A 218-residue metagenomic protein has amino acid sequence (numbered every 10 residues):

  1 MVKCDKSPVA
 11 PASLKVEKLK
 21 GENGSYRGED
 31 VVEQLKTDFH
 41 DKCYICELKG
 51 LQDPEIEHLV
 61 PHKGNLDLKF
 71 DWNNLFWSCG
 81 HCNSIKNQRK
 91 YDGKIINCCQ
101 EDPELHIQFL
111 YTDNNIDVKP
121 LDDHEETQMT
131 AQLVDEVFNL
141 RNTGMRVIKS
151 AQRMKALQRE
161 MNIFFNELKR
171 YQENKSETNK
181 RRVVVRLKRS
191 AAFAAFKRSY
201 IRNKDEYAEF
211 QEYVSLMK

Functional and structural regions predicted by a protein language model:
M1-K42, N65-F70, N162-K169: Short, charged surface segments at domain edges that flank catalytic/cofactor-binding sites
K18, V31-Q34, G50, P54-E57 (+2 more regions): Amphipathic, alpha-helical segments enriched in basic
I45-S78, K86-I107: Histidine-centered nuclease catalytic patch
C82: DNA major-groove recognition helix of helix-turn-helix/homeodomain DNA-binding modules
K90-Q172: Conserved, surface-exposed functional patches that form binding/active-site neighborhoods
D135-K218: C-terminal, charged low-complexity interaction regions
